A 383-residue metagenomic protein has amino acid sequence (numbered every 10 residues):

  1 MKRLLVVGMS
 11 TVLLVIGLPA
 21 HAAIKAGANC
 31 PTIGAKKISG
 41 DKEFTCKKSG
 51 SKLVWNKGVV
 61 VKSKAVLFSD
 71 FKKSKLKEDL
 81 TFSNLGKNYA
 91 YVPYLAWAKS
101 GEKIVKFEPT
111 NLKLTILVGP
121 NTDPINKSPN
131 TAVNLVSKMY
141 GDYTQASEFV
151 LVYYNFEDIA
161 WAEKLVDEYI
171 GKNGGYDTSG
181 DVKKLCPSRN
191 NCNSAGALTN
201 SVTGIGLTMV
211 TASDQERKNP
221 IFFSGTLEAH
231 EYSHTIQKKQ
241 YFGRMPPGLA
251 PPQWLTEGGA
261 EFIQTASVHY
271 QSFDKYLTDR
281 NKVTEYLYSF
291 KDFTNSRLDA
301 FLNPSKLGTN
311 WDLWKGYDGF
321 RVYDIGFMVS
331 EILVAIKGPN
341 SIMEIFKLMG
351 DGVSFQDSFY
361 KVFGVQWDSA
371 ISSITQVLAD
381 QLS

Functional and structural regions predicted by a protein language model:
M1-A22: Secretory targeting and sorting signals
V12, Y140, I236-Q240, I263 (+4 more regions): A generic secondary-structure signal for well-formed alpha-helical elements
L18-N29, N84-A90: Short, basic/low-complexity N-terminal boundary segments at the transition from targeting/disordered tails
A22-K62: Tryptophan-rich substrate-binding surfaces of secreted polymer-degrading and adhesive proteins
K62-R217, I221-T226, Q366-I371: Non-catalytic architectural context of zinc metalloproteases
I125-A132, V136, S224, E228 (+8 more regions): Stable alpha-helical elements in mature extracytoplasmic
P187-F293: Zinc-dependent metallopeptidase catalytic helix centered on the HExxH motif and its immediate flanking segment
M245-D324, I336, F346-S383: Acidic/His/Gly-enriched intrinsically disordered linker/tail segments that often contain short helix/coil "MoRF-like"
